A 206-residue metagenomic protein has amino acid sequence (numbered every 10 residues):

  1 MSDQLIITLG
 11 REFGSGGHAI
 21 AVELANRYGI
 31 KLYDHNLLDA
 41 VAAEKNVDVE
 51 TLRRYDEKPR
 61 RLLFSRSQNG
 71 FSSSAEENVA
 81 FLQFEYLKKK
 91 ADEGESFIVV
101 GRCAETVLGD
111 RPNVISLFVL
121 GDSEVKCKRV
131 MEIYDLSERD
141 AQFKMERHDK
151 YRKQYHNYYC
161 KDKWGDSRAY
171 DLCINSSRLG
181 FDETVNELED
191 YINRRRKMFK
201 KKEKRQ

Functional and structural regions predicted by a protein language model:
D3-I7, R11, E95: Pre-Walker A (Motif I) flank of P-loop NTPase domains
L9-V22: Glycine-rich phosphate-binding P-loop
K31-A43: Short beta-strand-centered segment that lines the nucleotide-binding/catalytic pocket of NTP-utilizing
A42-S96: ATP-dependent small-molecule kinase phosphotransfer cores that center on conserved nucleotide phosphate-binding segments
R61-R66, S137-D182: Small-molecule kinase domains that catalyze NTP-dependent phosphoryl transfer to phosphate-bearing small molecules
K88, K161-Q206: NTP-dependent small-molecule kinase module
K90-F97, C103, V107-D110: RNA pseudouridine synthases
D110-I133, E138-E146: Conserved phosphate-donor/acceptor-positioning beta-strand/loop module used by diverse small-molecule
